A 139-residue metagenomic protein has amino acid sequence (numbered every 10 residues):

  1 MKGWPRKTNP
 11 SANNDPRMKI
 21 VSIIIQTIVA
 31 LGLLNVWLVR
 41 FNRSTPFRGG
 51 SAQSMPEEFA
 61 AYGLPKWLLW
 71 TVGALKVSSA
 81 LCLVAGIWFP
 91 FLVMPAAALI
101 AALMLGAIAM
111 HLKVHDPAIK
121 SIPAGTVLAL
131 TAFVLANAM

Functional and structural regions predicted by a protein language model:
N14-M139: Membrane-interface extramembranous regions
